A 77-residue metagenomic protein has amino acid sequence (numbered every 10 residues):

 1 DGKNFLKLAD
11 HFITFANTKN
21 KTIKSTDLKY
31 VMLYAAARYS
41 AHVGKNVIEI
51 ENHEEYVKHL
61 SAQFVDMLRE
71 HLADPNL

Functional and structural regions predicted by a protein language model:
D1-L77: Solvent-exposed interaction surfaces and binding hotspots enriched for charged
